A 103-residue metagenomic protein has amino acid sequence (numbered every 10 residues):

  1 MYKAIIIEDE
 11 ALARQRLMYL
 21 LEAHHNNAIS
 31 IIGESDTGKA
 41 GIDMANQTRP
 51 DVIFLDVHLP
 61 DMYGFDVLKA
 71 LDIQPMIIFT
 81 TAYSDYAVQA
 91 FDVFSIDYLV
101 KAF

Functional and structural regions predicted by a protein language model:
M1-K3: Non-catalytic signal-transmission and effector/linker regions of two-component phosphorelay proteins
E8: Conserved acidic carboxylate
A11, D36-I42: Acidic phosphotransfer microenvironment of two-component signaling modules
A11-G33: Two-component/phosphorelay signaling modules centered on CheY-like receiver
N26-N27, K39, N46: Detector for Asparagine
S35-D36, T48: ABC ATP-binding cassette signature C-motif
I42-F103: CheY-like receiver
